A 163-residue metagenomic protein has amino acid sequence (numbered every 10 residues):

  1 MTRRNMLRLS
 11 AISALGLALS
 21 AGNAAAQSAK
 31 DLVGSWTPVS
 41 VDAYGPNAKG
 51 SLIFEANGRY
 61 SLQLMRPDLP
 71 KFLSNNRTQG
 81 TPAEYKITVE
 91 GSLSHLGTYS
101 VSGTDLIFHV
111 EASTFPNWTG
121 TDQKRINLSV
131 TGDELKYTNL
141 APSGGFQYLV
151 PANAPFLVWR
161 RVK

Functional and structural regions predicted by a protein language model:
N5, L9-K163: Lipid interaction determinants
